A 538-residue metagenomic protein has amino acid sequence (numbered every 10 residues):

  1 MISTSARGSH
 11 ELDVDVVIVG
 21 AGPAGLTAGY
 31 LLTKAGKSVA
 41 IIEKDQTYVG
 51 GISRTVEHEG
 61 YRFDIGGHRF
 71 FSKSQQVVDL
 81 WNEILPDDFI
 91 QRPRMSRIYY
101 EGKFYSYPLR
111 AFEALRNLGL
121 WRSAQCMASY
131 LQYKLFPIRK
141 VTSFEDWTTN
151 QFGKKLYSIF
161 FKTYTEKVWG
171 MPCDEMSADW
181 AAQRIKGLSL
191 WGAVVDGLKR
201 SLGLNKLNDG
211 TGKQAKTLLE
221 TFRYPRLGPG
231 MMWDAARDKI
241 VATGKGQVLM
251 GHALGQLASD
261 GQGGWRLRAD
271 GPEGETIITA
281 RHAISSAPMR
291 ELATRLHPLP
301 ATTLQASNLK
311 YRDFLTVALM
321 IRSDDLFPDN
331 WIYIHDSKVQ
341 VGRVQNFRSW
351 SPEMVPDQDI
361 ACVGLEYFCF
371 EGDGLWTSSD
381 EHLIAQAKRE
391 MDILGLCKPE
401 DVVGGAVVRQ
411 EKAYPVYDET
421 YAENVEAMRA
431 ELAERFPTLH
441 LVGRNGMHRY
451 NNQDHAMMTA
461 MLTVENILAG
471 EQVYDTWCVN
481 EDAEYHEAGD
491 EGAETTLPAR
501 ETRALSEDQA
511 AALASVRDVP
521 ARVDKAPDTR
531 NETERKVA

Functional and structural regions predicted by a protein language model:
M1-D13: A short, basic/flexible loop-to-alpha-helix module at the beginning of a structural domain
A6, E419-A538: C-terminal lid/capping helical subdomain adjacent to the catalytic/cofactor pocket in oxidative enzymes
E11-L12, P225, M250-L396, E400 (+6 more regions): Mid-domain catalytic core of redox enzymes that form a hydrophobic substrate pocket/lid adjacent to a catalytic redox
V14-I41: N-terminal Rossmann-like FAD-binding beta1-loop-alpha1 element of flavoenzymes
T33-E57: Glycine-rich FAD pyrophosphate-binding loop
E59-F136, K186: Dinucleotide-binding Rossmann-like beta1-alpha1 core, especially the glycine-rich loop that anchors the ADP
Q125-L257, W265: Active-site/ligand-binding neighborhood in enzyme catalytic cores
I384-K388, D392-A433, H440-L441, E484-Y485: Flavin (FAD/FMN) cofactor-binding core of flavoprotein oxidoreductases
